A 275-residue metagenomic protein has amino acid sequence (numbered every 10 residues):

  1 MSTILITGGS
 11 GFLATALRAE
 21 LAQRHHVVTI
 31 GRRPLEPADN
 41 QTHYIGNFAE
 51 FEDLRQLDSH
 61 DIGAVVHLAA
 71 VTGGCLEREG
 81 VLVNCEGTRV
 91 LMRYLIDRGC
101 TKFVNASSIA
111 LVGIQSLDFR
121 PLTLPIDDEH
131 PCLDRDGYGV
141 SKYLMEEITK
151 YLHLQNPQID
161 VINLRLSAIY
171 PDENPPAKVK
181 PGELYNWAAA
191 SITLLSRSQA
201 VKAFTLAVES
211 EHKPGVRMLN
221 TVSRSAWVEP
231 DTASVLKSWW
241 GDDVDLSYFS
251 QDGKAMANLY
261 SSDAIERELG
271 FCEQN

Functional and structural regions predicted by a protein language model:
I4-R24: N-terminal Rossmann NAD(P)H-binding glycine-rich loop of SDR-like oxidoreductase domains
T42-E86: NAD(P)H-binding glycine-rich loop region in Rossmannoid oxidoreductase-like domains and their noncatalytic homologs
V81-T88, G99, V104-A110, S141-K142 (+1 more regions): Short alpha-helix in the Rossmann-fold core of NAD(P)-dependent oxidoreductases
L82, D118-N156: Catalytic helix-loop patch of NAD(P)-dependent Rossmann-fold dehydrogenases
V90-R135: Conserved Rossmann-fold NAD(P)-dependent oxidoreductase catalytic core, especially the SDR/UDP-sugar
E146-D172: Conserved beta-loop-beta element that borders a ligand/cofactor-binding pocket
I169-L184, A190-M218: Alpha-helical substrate-binding/gating segment
V201-S262, R267-E268: Mid/C-terminal beta-alpha module of Rossmann-like enzyme folds, strongest in SDR-family dehydrogenases/epimerases
